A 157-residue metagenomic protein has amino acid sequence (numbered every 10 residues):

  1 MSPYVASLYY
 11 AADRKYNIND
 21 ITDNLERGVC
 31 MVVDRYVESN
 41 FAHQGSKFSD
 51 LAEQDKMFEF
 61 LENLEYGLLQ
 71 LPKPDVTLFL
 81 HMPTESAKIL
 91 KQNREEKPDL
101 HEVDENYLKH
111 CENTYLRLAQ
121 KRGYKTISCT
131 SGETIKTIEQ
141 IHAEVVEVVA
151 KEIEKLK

Functional and structural regions predicted by a protein language model:
M1-N63, L68-L69: ATP-dependent small-molecule kinase phosphotransfer cores that center on conserved nucleotide phosphate-binding segments
C30-R35, L80, K125-S128: Short beta-strand segments at enzyme active-site cores
V32, L68-D75, T114-K125: A structural motif corresponding to the C-terminal end of an alpha-helix and its immediate exit/capping segment
E38-N113: A glycine- and Lys/Arg-enriched "phosphate-lid" helix/loop adjacent to the NTP-binding pocket of small-molecule kinases
E85-K157: NTP-dependent small-molecule kinase module
